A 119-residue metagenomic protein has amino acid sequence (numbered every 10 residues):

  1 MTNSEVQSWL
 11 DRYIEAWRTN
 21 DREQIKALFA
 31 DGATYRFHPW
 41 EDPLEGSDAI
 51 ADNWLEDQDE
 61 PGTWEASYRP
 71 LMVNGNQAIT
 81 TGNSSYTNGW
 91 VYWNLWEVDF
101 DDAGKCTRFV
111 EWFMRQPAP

Functional and structural regions predicted by a protein language model:
M1-D31: Short, low-complexity N-terminal intrinsically disordered segments enriched in polar/charged residues
T2-E5, A51-P119: A beta-strand edge to alpha-helix "cap/lid" segment located at domain peripheries
I14, P39, P70-M72: Structured beta->alpha junctions
A16-R18, D31, L44-E45, Q58-T63: Short acidic/polar alpha-helix capping motifs at helix-coil junctions
K26, F37, E65-S67: Short, hydrophobic secondary-structure boundary micro-motifs
T34-P43, D59, W112: A short gly/proline-enriched turn/hairpin at secondary-structure junctions
D42-D52: Short beta-edge strand/loop motif at the mouth of beta-sheet-based domains
